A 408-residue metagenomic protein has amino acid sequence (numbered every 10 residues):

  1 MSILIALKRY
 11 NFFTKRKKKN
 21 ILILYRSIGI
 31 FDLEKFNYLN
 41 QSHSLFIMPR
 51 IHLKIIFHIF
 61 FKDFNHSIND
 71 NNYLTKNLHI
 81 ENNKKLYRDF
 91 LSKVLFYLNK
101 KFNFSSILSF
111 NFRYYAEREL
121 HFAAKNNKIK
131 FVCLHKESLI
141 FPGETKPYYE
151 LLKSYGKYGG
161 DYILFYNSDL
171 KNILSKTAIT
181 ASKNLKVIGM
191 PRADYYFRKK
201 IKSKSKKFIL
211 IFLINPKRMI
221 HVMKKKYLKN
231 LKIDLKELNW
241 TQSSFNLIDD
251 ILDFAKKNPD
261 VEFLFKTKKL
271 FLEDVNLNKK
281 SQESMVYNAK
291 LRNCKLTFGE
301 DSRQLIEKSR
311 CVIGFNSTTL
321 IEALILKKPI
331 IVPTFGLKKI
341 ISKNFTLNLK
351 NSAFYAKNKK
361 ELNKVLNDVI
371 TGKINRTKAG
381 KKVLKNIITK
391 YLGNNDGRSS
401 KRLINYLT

Functional and structural regions predicted by a protein language model:
F12, I23-K35, P49-Y196, L320: Active-site and donor-binding regions of nucleotide-sugar-utilizing enzymes
R16-K19, F31-L45, D250-N258: A short, Lys/Arg-enriched amphipathic alpha-helix followed by its capping loop at the start of a domain
K100, G156, Q304-I306, N348: Structural alpha-helical scaffold elements that stabilize or flank donor/cofactor-binding regions in carbohydrate
L174-I179, F298-S342: A donor-sugar binding/catalytic signature common to diverse glycosyltransferases and related nucleotide-sugar
V187, L291-G299: Active-site donor-binding acidic/aromatic loop of nucleotide-activated sugar and phosphosugar transferases involved
A193-M285: Conserved catalytic-core segment of nucleotide-activated headgroup transferases in glycan assembly
K280, S284-L291, T318-N395: Catalytic binding pocket for nucleotide-activated donors in carbohydrate/polymer assembly enzymes
G393-T408: C-terminal alpha-helical cap of glycosyltransferases
